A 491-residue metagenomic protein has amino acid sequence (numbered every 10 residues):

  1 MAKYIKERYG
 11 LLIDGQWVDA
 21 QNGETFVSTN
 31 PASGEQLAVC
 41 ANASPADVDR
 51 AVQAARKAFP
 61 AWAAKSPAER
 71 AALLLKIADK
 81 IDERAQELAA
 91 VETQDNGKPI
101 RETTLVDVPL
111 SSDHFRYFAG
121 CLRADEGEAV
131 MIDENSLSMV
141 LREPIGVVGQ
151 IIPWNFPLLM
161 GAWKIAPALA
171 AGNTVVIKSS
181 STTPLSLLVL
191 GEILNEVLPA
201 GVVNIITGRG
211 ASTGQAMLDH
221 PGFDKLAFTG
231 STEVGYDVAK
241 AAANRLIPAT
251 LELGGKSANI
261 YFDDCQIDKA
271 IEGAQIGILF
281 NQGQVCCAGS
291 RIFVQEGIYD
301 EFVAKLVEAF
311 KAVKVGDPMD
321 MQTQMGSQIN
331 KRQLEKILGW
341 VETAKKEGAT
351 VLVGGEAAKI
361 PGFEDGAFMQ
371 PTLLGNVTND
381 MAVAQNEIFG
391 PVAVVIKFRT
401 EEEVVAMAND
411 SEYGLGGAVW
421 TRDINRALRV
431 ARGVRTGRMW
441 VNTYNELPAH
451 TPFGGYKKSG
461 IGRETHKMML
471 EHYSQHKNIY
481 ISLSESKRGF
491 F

Functional and structural regions predicted by a protein language model:
M1-P31: Hydrophobic face of amphipathic alpha-helices that form TPR/SEL1-like repeat modules and related alpha-solenoid
S33-V39, I260, K314, V341 (+1 more regions): Conserved C-terminal structural/oligomerization subdomain of aldehyde/semialdehyde dehydrogenase
G34, R70, E92, F115 (+9 more regions): Residue-level signal for inorganic ion chemistry
E35-D125, N135: Glycine-rich loop-to-alpha-helix module at the N-terminal edge of alpha/beta enzyme cores
Q36-A43, A58-A64, Q150, N259-F262 (+5 more regions): Short, well-ordered beta-strand elements within core beta-sheets of diverse protein domains
F59, A63, A78-A85, A89 (+18 more regions): Structural signal for hydrophobic packing residues in well-ordered secondary-structure cores of soluble enzyme domains
G127-K269, F398: Rossmann-like NAD(P) dinucleotide-binding subdomain of oxidoreductase/dehydrogenase enzymes
V197, E233-T378, M407, V441 (+1 more regions): ALDH superfamily catalytic-core signature
